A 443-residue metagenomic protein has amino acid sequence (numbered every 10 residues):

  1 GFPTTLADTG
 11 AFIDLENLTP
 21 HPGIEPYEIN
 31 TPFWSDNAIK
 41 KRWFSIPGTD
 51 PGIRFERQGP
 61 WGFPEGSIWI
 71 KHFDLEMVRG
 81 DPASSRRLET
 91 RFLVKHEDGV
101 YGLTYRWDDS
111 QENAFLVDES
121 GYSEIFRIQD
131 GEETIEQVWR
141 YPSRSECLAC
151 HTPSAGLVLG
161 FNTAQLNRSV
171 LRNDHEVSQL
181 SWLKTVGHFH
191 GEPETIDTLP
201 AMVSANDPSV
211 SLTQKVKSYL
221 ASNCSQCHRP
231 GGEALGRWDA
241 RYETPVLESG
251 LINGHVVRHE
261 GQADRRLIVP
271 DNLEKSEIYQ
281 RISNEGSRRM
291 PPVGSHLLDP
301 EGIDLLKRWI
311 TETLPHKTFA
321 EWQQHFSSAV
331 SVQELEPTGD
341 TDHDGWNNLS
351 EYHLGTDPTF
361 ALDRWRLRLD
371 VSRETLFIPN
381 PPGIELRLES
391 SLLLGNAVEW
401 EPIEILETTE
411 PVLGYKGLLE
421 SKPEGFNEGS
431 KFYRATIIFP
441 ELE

Functional and structural regions predicted by a protein language model:
G1, R79-H316, L442: Sequence context surrounding c-type heme c attachment/ligation sites in exported
G1-S45: N-terminal pre-domain segments of enzymes
T49-R57: N-terminal post-signal-peptidase region of extra-cytosolic proteins
R57-G59, C150: Short, conserved secondary-structure segments in the cores of folded domains
F63-G66: Short, well-ordered loop/turn sites that connect or cap secondary structure elements
P315-E443: Short, composition-biased motifs enriched in small/polar/acidic residues
